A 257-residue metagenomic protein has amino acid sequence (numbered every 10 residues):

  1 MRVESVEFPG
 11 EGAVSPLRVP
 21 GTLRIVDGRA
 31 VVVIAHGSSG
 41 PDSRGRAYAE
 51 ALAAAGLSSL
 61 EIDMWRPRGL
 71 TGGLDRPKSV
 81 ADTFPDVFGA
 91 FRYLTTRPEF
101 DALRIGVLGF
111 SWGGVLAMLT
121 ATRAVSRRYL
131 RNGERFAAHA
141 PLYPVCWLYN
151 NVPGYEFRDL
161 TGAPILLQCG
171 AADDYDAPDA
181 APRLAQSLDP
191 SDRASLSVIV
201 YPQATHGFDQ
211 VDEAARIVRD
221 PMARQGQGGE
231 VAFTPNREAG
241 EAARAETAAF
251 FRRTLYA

Functional and structural regions predicted by a protein language model:
M1-D27: N-terminal cap/lid segment of alpha/beta-hydrolase-fold proteins
P9, D82-T161: Primarily recognizes the serine-hydrolase "nucleophile elbow" in alpha/beta-hydrolase and SGNH/GDSL folds
G28-R29, I34-G72, L148-Y149, A172-P178: Short substrate-entry loop that stabilizes the transition state in hydrolases
R29-V32, A137, P164: Alpha/beta-hydrolase fold active-site loops
P153-G154, A177-L188, E213: Short alpha-helix in the alpha/beta-hydrolase fold that links the catalytic acid
T161, L167-C169: Short beta-strand/loop motif that positions the catalytic acidic residue of the alpha/beta-hydrolase fold
S195-A257: C-terminal catalytic histidine-bearing segment of alpha/beta-hydrolase fold enzymes
